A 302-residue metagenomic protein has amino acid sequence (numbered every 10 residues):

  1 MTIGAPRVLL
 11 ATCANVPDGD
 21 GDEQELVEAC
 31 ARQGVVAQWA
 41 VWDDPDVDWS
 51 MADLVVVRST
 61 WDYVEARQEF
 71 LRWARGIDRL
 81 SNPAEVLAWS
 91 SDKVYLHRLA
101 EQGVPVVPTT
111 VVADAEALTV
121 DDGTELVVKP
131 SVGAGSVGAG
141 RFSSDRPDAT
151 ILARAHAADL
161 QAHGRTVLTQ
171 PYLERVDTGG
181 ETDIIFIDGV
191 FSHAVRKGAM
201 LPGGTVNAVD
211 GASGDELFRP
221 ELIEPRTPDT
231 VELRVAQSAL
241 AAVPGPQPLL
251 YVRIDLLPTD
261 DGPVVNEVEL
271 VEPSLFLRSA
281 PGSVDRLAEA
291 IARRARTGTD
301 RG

Functional and structural regions predicted by a protein language model:
T2-T12, A74-I77, E85-G179, L233-R234 (+2 more regions): Active-site nucleotide/adenylate-binding loops and adjacent lid/helix of ATP-dependent enzymes
I3-R7, A14-P108, A113: Conserved N-proximal alpha/beta basic substrate-recognition cap immediately N-terminal to, or forming the N-lobe
V35, V104-P105, G123, V243-L250: Short secondary-structure junctions
D48-D53, V120-G123, T178, P258-V264: A short, glycine/Asx- and small/polar-enriched loop/turn that sits immediately N-terminal to a beta-strand
A52-V56, K129, T182-F186, G262-P273: A short beta-strand motif that forms the metal-chelation/ATP-contact edge of phosphoryl-transfer active sites
W61, S136, M200-G203, E269-S279: Glycine-rich phosphate/pyrophosphate-binding beta-alpha loops
P147-P244, V264: Phosphate-binding site of ATP-dependent enzymes
V190, P228-G302: ATP-dependent carboxylate activation and anion-phosphoryl transfer catalytic cores that bind Mg-ATP to form
